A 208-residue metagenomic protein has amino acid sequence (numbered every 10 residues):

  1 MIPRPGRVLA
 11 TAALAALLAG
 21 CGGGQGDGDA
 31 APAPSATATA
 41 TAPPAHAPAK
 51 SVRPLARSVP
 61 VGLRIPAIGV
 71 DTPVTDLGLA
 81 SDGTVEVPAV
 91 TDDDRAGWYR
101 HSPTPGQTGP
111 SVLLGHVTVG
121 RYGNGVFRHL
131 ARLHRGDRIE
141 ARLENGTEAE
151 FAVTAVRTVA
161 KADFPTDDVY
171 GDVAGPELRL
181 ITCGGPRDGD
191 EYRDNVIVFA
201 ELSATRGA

Functional and structural regions predicted by a protein language model:
M1-A13: N-terminal export and membrane-targeting signals
L17-G20: C-terminal motif of bacterial Sec signal peptides marking the signal peptidase cleavage site
G22-R132, L143, A155-A208: Solvent-exposed, non-transmembrane regions of membrane-associated and secreted proteins
E144-E148: Short, charged beta-turn/beta-strand-edge "cap" motif at the junction between a beta-strand and an adjacent loop
A149-A155: A short coil-to-beta-strand element that immediately follows conserved catalytic motifs
